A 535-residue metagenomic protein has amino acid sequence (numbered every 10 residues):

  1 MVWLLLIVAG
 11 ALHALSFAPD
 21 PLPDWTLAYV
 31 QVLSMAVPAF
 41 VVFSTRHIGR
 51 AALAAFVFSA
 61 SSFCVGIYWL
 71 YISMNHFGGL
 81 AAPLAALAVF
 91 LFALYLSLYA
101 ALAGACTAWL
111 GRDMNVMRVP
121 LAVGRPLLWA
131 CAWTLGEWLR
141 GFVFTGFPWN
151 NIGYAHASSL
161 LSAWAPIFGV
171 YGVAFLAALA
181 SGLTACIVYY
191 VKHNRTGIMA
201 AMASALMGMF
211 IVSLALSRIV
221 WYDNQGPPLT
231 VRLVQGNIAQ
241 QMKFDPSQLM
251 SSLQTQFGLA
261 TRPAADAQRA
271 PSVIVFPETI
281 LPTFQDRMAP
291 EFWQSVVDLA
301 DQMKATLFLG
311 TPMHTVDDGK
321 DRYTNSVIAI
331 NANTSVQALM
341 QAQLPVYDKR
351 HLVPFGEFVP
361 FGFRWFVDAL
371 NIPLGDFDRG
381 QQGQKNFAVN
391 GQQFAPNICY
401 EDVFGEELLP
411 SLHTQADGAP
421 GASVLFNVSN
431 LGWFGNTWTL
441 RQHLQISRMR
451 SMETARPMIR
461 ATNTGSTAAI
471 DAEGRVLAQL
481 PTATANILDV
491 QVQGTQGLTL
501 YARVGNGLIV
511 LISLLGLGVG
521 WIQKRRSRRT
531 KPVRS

Functional and structural regions predicted by a protein language model:
M1-V220, Q254, V428, G435-T437 (+3 more regions): Membrane-embedded alpha-helical bundles of multi-pass enzymes that act on lipidic or dolichyl-linked glycan substrates
A14-F17, A105, L233, V327-A329 (+4 more regions): Conserved hydrophobic/aromatic beta-strand scaffold that supports enzyme active sites
D24, F144, G226, K320-R322 (+7 more regions): A generic fold-level signal
I72-L87, M114, G141-P166, D321-G405 (+2 more regions): Active-site catalytic loop in hydrolytic enzyme cores
F92, L96, L281, M288-L309 (+3 more regions): CN hydrolase (nitrilase-like) catalytic-core segments centered on the catalytic cysteine and neighboring Lys/Glu
R112-V119, A264-R269, N333-L339, T414-A419: Alpha-helix termini
A205-Q268, G432-H443, R448-R460, G465-V504: Non-cytosolic juxtamembrane linkers/loops that tether extracellular or periplasmic domains to nearby transmembrane
L214-F358, R379, Q384-G391, P396-D402 (+1 more regions): Soluble catalytic regions of membrane-associated enzymes that act on cell-envelope and secretory-pathway components
